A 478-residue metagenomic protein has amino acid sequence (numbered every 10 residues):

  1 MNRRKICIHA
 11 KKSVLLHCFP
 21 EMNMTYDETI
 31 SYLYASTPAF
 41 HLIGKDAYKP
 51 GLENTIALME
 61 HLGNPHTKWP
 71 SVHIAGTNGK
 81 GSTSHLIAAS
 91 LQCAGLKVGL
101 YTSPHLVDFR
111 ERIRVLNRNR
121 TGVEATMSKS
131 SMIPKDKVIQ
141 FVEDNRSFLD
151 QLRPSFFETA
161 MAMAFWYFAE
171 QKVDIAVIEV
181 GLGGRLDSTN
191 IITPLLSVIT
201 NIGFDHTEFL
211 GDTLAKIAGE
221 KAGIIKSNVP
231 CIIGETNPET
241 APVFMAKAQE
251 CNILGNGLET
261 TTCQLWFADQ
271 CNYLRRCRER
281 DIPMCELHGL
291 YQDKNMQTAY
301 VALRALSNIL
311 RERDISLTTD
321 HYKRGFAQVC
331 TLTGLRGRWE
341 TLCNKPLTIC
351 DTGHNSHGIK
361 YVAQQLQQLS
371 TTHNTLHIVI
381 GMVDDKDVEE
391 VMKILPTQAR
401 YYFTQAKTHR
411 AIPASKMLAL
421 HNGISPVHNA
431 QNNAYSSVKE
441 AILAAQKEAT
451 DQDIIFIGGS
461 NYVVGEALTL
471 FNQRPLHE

Functional and structural regions predicted by a protein language model:
F19-G76, T83-A94, Y101, R118 (+1 more regions): Short functional linear segments
L96-F109: Short beta-strand-centered segment that lines the nucleotide-binding/catalytic pocket of NTP-utilizing
E124, I139-Q140, R146-F156, A160-E235: Flexible active-site lid/hinge loop adjacent to a nucleotide/diphosphate and Mg2+-phosphate binding pocket
I175-V180, S188-V198, I202-H206, K216 (+1 more regions): Nucleotide phosphate-binding/pyrophosphate-handling subdomain across enzymes that bind or process nucleotide phosphates
L195-L196, F209-K216, K221-I224, V229-V301: Internal gly/pro-rich beta-alpha loop/helix module that stabilizes soluble enzyme cofactors or their anionic handles
N237-E250, C263, L347-I349, E389-I454: C-terminal helical cap/extension that packs against the catalytic core of soluble nucleotide-cofactor enzymes
